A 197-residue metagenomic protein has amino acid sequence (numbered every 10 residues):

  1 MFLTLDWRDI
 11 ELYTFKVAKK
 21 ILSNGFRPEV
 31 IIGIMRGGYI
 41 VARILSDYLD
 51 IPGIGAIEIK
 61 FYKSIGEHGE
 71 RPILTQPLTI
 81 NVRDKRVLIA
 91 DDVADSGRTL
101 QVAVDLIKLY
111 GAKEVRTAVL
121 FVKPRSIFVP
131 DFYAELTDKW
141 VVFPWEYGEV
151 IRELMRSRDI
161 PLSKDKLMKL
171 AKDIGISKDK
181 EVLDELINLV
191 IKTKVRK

Functional and structural regions predicted by a protein language model:
M1-K197: PRPP-associated nucleotide enzymes
